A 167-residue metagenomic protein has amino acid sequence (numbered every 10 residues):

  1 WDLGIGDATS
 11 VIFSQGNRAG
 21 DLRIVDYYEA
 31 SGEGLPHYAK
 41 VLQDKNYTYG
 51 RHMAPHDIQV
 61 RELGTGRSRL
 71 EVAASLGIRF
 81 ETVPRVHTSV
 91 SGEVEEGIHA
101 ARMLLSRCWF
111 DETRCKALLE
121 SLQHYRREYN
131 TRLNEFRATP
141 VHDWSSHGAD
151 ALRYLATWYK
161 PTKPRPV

Functional and structural regions predicted by a protein language model:
W1-G16: Gly/Thr-rich phosphate-binding beta-strand-loop-beta motif of the actin/hexokinase/Hsp70
I12-D143, K160-V167: Mg2+-dependent endonuclease catalytic cores in nucleic-acid-processing enzymes, primarily RNase H-like
H147: Histidine-centered active-site/metal-ligand motif
Y154: Active-site or metal-binding loop neighborhoods of secreted/extracellular toxin and effector enzymes
